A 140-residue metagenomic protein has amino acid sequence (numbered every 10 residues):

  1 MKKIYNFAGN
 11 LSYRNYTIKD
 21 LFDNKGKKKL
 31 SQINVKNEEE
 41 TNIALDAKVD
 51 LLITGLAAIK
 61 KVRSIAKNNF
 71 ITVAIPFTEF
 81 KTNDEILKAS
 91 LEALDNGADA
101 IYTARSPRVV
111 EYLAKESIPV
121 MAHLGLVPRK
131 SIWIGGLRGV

Functional and structural regions predicted by a protein language model:
M1-V140: Alpha/beta enzyme core
